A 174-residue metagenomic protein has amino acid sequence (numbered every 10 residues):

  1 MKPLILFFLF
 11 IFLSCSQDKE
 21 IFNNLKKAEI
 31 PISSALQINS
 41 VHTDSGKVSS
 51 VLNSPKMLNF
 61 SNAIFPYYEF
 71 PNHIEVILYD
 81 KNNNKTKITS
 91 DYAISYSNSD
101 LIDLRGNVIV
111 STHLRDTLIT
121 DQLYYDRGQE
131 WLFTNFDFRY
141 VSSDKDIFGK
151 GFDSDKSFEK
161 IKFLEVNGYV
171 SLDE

Functional and structural regions predicted by a protein language model:
M1-E174: Mature-chain termini and adjacent capping regions
